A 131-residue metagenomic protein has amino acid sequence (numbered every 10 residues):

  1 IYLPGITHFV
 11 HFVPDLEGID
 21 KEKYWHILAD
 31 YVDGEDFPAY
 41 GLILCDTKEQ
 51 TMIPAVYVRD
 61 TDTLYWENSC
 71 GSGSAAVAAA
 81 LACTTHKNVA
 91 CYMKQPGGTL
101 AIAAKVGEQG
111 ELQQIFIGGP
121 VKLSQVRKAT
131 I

Functional and structural regions predicted by a protein language model:
I1-S69, A76-I131: Active-site proximal loop and beta-alpha junction motif in alpha/beta enzyme cores
